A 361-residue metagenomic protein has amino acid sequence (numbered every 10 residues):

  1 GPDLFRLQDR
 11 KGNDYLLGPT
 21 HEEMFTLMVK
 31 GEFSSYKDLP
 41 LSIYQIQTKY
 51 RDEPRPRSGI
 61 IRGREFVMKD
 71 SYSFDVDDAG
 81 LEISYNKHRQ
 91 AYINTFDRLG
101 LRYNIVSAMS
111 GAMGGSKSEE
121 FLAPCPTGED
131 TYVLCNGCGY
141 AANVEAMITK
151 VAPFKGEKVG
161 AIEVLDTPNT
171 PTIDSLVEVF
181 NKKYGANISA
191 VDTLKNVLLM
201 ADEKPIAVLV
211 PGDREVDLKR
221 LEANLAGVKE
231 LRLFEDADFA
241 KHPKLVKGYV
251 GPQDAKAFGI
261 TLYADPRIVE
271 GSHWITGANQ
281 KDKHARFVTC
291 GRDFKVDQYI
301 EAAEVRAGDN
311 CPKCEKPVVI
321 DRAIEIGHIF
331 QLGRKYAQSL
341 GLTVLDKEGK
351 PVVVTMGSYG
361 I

Functional and structural regions predicted by a protein language model:
G1-E53, L199-M200, R267-G271, K335: Active-site loop/lid in soluble adenylation, ligation, and acyl-transfer enzymes
E22-V29, R55-S71, V76-I361: Extended, low-hydrophobicity, polar/charged segments
